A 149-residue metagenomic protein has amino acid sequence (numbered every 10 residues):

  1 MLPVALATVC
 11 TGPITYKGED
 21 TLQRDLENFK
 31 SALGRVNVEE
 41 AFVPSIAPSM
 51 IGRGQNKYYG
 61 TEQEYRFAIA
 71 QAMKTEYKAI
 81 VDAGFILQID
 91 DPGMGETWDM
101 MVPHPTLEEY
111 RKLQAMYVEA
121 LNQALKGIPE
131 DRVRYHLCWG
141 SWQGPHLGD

Functional and structural regions predicted by a protein language model:
M1-D149: Domain-level signal for soluble alpha/beta catalytic cores
